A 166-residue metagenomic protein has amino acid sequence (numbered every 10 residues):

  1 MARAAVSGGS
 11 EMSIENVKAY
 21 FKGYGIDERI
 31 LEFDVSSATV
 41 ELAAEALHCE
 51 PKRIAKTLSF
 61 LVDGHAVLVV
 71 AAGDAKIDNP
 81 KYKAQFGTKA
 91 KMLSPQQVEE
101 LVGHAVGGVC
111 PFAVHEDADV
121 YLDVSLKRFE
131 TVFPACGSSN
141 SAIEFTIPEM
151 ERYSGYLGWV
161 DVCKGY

Functional and structural regions predicted by a protein language model:
A2-Y166: Extended, low-hydrophobicity, polar/charged segments
